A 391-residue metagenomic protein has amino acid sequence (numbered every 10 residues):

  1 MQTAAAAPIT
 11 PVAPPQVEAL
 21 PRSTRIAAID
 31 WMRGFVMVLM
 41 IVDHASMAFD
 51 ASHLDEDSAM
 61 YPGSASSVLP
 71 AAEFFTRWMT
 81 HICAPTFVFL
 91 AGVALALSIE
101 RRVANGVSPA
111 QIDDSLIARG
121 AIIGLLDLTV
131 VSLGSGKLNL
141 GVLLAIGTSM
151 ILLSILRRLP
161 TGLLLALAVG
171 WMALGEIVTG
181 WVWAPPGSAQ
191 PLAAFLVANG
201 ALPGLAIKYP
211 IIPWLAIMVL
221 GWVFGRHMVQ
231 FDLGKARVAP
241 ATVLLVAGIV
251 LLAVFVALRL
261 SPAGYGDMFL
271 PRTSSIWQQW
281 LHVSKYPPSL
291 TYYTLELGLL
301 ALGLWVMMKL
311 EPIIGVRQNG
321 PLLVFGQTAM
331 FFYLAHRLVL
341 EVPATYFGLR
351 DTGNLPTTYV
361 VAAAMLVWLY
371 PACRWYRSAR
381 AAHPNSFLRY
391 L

Functional and structural regions predicted by a protein language model:
M1-L391: Alpha-helical transmembrane segments and their immediate juxtamembrane cytosolic regions
